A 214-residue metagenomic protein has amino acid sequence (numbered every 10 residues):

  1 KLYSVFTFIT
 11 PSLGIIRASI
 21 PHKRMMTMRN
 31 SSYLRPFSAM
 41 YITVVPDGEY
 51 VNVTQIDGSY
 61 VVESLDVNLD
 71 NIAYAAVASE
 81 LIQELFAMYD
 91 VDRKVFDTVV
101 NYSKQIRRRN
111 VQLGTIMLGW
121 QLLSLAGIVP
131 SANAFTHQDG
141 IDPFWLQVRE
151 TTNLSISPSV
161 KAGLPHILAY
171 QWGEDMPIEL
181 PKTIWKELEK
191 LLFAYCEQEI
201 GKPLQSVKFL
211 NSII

Functional and structural regions predicted by a protein language model:
K1-S4, I9-I214: Non-catalytic alpha-helical scaffolds and adjoining flexible linkers that form interface surfaces for assembly
